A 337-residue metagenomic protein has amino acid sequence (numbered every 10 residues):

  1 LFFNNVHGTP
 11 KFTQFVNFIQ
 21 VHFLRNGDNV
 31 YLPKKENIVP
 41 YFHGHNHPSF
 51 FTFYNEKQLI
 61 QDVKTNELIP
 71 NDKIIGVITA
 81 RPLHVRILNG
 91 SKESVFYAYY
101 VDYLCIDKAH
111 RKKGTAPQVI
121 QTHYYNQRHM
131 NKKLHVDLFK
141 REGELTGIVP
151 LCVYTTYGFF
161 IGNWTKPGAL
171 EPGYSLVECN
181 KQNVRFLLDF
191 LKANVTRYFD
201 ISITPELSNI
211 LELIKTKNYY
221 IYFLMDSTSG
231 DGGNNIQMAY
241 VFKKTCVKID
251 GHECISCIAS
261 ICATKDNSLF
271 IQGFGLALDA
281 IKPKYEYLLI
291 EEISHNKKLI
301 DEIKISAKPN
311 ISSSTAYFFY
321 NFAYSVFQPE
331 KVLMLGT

Functional and structural regions predicted by a protein language model:
F2-N5, P10-F50, N55-L59, G143-I258: Amide-forming acyltransferase catalytic core, primarily the GNAT-like/NAT-type and related acyltransferase folds
V39-Y41, N66, R81-K92, Q127: Catalytic micro-motifs at enzyme active sites that drive phosphoryl/nucleotidyl and oxygen chemistry
E56-L59, N71-K92, Y240-I249: Acetyl-CoA-dependent GNAT
L59-D62, H84-N89, K108-K113, E144-V149 (+4 more regions): Eukaryotic short linear interaction motifs
I106, K112-Y125, K265-K282: Conserved acetyl-CoA-binding loop-helix of GNAT-fold acetyltransferases
T122-V136: Classical protein tyrosine phosphatase
L134-S175, M238-N267, L276-T337: Active-site/acyl-donor-binding loops of N-acyltransferases
